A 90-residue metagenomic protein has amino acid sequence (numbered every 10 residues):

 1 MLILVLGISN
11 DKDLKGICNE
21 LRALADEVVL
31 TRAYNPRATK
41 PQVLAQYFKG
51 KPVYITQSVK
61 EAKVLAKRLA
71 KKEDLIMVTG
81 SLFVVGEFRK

Functional and structural regions predicted by a protein language model:
M1-L4: Short beta-strand/loop segments at the ligand-binding rim of alpha/beta enzyme cores
L6-N10, R32-A33: Cofactor-binding loop segments of dinucleotide-utilizing enzymes, especially the Rossmann-like FAD- and NAD(P)+-binding
K15-L75: C-terminal helical cap/extension that packs against the catalytic core of soluble nucleotide-cofactor enzymes
S81: Active-site-proximal loop/hinge segments that shape catalytic or ion-binding/gating pockets
V84-G86: Short, active-site-adjacent cap segments at secondary-structure transitions
F88-K90: Short Gly/Thr/Asp-enriched flexible loops that form oxyanion-binding sites at enzyme active sites
